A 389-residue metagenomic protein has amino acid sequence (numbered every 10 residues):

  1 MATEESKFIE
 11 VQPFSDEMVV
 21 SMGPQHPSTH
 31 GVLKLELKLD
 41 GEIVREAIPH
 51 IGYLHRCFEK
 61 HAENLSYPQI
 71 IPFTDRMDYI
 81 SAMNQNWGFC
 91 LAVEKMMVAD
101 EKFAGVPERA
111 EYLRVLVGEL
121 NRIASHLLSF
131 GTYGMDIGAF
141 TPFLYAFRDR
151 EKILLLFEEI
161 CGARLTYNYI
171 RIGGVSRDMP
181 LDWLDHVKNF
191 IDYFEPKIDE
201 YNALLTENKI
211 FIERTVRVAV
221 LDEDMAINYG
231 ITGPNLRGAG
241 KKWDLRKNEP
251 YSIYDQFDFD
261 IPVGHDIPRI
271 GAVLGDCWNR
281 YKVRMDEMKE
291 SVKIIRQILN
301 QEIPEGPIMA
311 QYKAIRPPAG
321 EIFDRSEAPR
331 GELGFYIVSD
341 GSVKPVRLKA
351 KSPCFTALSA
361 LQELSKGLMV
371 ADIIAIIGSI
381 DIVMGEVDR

Functional and structural regions predicted by a protein language model:
A2-K34, K38-R347, K351-R389: Active-site bordering "gate/hinge" segments that shape substrate access to catalytic or cofactor-binding pockets
